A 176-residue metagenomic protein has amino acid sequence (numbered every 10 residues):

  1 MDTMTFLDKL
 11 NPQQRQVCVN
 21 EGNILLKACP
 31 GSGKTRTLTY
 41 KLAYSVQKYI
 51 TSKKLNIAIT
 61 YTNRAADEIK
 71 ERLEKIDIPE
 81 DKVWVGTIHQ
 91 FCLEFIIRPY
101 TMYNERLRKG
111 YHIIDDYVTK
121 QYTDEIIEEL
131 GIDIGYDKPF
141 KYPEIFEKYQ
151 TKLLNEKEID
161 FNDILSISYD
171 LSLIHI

Functional and structural regions predicted by a protein language model:
M1-K27, S32, R36-T37, L55-I57 (+2 more regions): Accessory N-terminal region flanking or inserted into the helicase ATPase core in nucleic-acid motor proteins
M1-Y103: P-loop NTPase Walker
I76, G86, Y111-H112, I174: Residue-level marker of intrinsically disordered, low-complexity segments enriched for small/polar residues
H89-C92, K109-G110, I167: Conserved P-loop NTPase motor core of helicases/translocases
